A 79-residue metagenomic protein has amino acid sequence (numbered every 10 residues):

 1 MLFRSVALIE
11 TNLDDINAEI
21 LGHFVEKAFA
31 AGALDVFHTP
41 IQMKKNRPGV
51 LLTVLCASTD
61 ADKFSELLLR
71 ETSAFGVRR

Functional and structural regions predicted by a protein language model:
M1-L2: Short, small-residue-biased leader/transition segments that mark boundaries at the very start of proteins
A7-T11, P48-V54: Short, hydrophobic beta-strand segments
T11-H38: Long hydrophobic segments that form regular secondary structure
N17, V54-D62: Helix N-cap motif at beta-to-alpha junctions
F24-V25, F64-T72: Short amphipathic alpha-helices in soluble, non-transmembrane regions that often serve as interface/regulatory elements
A30-D35, L69-V77: A common structural junction motif
P40-M43: Short, ordered loop/turn segments at secondary-structure junctions
T59-E66, G76: Glycine-rich, acidic loop segments that terminate in or are immediately followed by a histidine
